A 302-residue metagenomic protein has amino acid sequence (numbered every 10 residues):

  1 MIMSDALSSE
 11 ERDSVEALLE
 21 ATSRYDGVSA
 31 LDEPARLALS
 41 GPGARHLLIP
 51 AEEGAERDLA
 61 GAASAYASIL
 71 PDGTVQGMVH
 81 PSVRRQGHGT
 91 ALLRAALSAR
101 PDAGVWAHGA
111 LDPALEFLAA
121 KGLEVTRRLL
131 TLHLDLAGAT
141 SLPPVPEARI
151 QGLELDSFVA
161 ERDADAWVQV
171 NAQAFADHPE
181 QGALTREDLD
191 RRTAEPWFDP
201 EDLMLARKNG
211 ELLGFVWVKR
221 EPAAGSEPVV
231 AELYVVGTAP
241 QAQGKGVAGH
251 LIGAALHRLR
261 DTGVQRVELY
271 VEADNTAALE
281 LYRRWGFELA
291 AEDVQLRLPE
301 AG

Functional and structural regions predicted by a protein language model:
M1-A35, P146-G182: Short amphipathic alpha-helix that is part of the acyltransferase structural core
L7-R12, L19-R100, G104, G109 (+1 more regions): Conserved donor-binding loop and adjoining core beta-sheet/short helix segment in diverse acyl/aminoacyl transferases
G61-A65, R127-R128, G214, A248 (+1 more regions): A structural microfeature
P71-Q76, P81-L153, L296: Acyl-donor-binding surface of acyltransferase catalytic domains
V79, V236-T238, V271: Hydrophobic adenine-recognition pocket in adenosine-nucleotide-binding enzymes
R85-A99, A120, V235-P240, G244-D261 (+1 more regions): Conserved acetyl-CoA-binding loop-helix of GNAT-fold acetyltransferases
T131-E154, F158-D163, Q265-T276, A291-G302: C-terminal "cap" of GNAT-fold acetyltransferases
F175-L189, A194-E221: Phosphate-binding active sites in nucleotide-utilizing proteins
